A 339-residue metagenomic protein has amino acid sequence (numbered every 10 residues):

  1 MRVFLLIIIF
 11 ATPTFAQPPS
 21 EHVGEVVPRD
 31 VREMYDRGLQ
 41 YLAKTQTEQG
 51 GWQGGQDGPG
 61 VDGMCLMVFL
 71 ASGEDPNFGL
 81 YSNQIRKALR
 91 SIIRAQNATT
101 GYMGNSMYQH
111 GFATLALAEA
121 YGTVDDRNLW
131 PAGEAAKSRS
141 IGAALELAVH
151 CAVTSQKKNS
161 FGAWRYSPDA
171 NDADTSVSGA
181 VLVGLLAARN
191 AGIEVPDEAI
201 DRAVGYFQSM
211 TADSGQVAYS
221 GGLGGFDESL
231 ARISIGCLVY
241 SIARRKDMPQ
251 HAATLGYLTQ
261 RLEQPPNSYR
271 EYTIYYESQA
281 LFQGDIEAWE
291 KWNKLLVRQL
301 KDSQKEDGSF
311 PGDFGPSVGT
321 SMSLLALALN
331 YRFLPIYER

Functional and structural regions predicted by a protein language model:
V3-T12: Sec-dependent N-terminal signal peptides
Q17-R37, G51-Q84, N97-D201, S209-G256 (+2 more regions): An alpha-helical repeat/solenoid feature that recognizes helix-turn-helix modules
M34, G38-Q46: Short, functional "switch" segments adjacent to catalytic/cofactor/reactive centers
A43-Q46, K305-F310: Large, well-folded core regions of big proteins
R86-L89: Acidic/glycine-enriched connector segments
I92-Q96: Surface-exposed loop and membrane-interface regions of Gram-negative outer-membrane beta-barrel proteins
Y206: Active-site neighborhood of glycoside hydrolase catalytic domains
L300-K301: TPR/TPR-like (Sel1-like) alpha-helical repeat modules
